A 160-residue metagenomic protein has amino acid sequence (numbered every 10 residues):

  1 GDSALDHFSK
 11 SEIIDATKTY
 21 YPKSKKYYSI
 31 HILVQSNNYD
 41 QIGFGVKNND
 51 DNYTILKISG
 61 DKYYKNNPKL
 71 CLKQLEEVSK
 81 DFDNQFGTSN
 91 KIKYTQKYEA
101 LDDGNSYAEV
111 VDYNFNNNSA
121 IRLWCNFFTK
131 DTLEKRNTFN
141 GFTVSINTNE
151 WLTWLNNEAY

Functional and structural regions predicted by a protein language model:
G1-K26, G60-Y160: Non-cytosolic coordination micro-motifs
Y28-E77: Mid-chain, structured segments of secreted extracytoplasmic proteins
